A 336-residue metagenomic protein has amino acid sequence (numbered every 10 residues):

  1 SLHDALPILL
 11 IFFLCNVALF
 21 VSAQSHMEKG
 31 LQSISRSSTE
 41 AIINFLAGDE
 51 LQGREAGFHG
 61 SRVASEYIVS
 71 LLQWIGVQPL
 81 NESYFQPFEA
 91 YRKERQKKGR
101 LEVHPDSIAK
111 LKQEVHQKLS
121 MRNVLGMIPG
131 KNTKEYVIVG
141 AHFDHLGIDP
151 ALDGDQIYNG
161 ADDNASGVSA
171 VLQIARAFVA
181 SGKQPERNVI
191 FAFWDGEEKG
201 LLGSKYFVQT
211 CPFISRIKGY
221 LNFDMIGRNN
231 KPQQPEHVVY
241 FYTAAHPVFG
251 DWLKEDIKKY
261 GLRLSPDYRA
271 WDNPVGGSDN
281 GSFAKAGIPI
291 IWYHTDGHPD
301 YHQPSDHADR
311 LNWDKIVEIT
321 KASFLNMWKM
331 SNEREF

Functional and structural regions predicted by a protein language model:
S1-L6: Short, small-residue-biased leader/transition segments that mark boundaries at the very start of proteins
H26, P299-F336: His/Asp/Glu-rich mid-to-C-terminal helical/loop segments that flank catalytic regions of hydrolases
H26-S33, D49-H59, W74, L111-V115 (+5 more regions): Second-shell loop/turn segments in exported
E28, S33-V63, I75-F85, E89 (+1 more regions): N-terminal capping segment at the start of a domain
L46, L72, E114-P150: Acidic/His- and Gly-rich active-site-bordering loop/insert found across diverse amide/peptide-bond hydrolases
R54-M127: A non-catalytic alpha/beta surface segment that caps or lines the substrate-entry region of metallo-dependent hydrolase
V124-G126, V139-H145, D149-G200, S323: Alpha-helical metal-binding/catalytic segments enriched in His/Glu/Asp
W194-T295: Metal-dependent peptidase/peptidase-like ectodomains
